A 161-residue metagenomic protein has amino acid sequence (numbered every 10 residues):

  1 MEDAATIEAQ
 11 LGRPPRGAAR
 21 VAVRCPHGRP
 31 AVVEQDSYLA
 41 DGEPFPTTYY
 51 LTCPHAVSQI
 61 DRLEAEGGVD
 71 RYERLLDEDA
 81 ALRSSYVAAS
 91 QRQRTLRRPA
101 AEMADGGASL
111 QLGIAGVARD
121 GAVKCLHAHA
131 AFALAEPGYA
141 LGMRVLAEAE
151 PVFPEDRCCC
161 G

Functional and structural regions predicted by a protein language model:
M1-G161: Preference for intrinsically disordered or flexible, low-complexity segments and adjacent hinge/connector residues
